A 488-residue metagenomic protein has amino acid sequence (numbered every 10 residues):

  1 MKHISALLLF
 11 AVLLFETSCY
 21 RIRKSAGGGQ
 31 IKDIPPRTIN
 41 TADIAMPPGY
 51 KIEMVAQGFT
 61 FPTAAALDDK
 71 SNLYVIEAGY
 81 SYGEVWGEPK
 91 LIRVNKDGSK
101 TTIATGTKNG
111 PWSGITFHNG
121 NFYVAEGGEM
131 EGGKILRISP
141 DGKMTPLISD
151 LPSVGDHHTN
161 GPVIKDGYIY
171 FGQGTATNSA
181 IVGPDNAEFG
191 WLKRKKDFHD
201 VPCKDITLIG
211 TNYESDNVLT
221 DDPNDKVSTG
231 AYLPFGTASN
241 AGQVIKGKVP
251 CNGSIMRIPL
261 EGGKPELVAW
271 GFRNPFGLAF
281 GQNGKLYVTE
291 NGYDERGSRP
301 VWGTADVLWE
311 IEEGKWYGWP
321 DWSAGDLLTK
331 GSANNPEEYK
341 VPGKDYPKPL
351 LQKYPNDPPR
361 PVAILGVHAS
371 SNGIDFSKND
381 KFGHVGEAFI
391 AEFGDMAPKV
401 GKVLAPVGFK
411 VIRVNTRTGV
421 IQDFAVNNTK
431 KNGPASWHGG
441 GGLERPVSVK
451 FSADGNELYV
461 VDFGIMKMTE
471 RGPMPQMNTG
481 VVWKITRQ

Functional and structural regions predicted by a protein language model:
R21-A45, T175-E444, V461-T469, Q476-G480 (+1 more regions): Beta-propeller domain segments
E53-E84, S370-F376, I390-A391: Beta-strand-rich domains and repeat architectures in extracellular enzymes and scaffolds, especially beta-propellers
G58-F61, G87, N109-P111, E131 (+9 more regions): Beta-rich catalytic cores
A65, I115, P162, P275-L278 (+2 more regions): Hydrophobic core register within WD40 beta-propeller blades
L67-K70, F117-N119, I164-D166, G281-N283 (+2 more regions): Residue-level detector of Asp-centered blade-edge/turn motifs that repeat once per structural unit in beta-propeller
Y74-E77, Y123-A125, F171-G172, Y287-E290 (+2 more regions): Residue position within the beta-strands of beta-propeller blades
W86-N119: Blade-loop segments of beta-propeller domains
M130-K165, T175-N178, W191-C203: Asp-box/WD-like beta-propeller blade repeats and closely related beta-sheet repeat scaffolds
